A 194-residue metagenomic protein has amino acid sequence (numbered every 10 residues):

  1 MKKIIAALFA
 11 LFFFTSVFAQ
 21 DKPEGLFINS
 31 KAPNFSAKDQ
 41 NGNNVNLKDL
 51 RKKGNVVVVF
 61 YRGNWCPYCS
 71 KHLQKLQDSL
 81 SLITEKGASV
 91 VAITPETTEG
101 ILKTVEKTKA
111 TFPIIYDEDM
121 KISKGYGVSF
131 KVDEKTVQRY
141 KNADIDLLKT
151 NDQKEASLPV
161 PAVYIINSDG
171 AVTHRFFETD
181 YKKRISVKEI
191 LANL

Functional and structural regions predicted by a protein language model:
M1-P23: Bacterial Sec-dependent N-terminal signal peptides
Q20-K48: N-terminal "domain-start" segment that seeds a small globular fold
K48-L76: Short active-site neighborhood of thiol/selenol oxidoreductases, capturing the structured segment around
R51, T84, K107, A156-S157: Extracellular/periplasmic catalytic domains that process cell-envelope and extracellular macromolecules
K71-G127: Structural microenvironment flanking redox-active thiols in thiol-disulfide oxidoreductases
D117-D180: Thiol/selenol-based redox catalytic cores and closely related redox-interacting motifs
Y181-L194: A short, polar/charged loop-to-alpha-helix boundary motif
